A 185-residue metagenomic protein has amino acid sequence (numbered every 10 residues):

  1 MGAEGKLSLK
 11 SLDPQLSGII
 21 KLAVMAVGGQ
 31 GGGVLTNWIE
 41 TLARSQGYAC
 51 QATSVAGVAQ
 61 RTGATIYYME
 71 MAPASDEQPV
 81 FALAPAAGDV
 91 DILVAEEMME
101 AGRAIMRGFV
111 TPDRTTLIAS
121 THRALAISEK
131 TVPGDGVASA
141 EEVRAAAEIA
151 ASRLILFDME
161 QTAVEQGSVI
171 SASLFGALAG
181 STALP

Functional and structural regions predicted by a protein language model:
M1-P185: Active-site cofactor/cluster-binding pocket
